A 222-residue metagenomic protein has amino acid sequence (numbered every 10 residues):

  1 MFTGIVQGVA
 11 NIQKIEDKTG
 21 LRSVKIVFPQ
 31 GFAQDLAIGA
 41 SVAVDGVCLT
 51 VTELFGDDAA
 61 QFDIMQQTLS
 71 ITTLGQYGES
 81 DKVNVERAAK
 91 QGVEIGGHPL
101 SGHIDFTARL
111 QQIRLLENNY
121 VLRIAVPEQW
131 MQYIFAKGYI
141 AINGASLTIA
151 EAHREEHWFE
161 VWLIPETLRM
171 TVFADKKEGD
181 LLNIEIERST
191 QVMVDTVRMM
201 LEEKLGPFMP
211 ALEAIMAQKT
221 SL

Functional and structural regions predicted by a protein language model:
M1-L222: Conserved loop->alpha-helix
